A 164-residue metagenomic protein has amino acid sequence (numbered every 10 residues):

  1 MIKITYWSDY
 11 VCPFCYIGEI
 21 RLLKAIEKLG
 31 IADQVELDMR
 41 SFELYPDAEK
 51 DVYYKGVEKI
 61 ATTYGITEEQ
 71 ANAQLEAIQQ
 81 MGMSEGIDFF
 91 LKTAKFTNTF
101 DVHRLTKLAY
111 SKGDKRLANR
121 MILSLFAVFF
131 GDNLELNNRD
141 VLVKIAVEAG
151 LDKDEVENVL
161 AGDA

Functional and structural regions predicted by a protein language model:
M1-I2, G30: Extreme N-terminus of proteins, especially the signal/transit-peptide cleavage junction and the first residues
I2-P13, G18-L22, L37: Short active-site neighborhood of thiol/selenol oxidoreductases, capturing the structured segment around
I20-F129: Structural alpha/beta surface segment adjacent to cysteine/selenocysteine redox centers across thiol/disulfide enzymes
A32, D152-K153: Conserved H-loop
K115, L125-D152: Histidine/lysine/aspartate-rich catalytic loop segments that bind and position anionic ligands
V159-A164: Thioredoxin-like thiol-disulfide oxidoreductase module
